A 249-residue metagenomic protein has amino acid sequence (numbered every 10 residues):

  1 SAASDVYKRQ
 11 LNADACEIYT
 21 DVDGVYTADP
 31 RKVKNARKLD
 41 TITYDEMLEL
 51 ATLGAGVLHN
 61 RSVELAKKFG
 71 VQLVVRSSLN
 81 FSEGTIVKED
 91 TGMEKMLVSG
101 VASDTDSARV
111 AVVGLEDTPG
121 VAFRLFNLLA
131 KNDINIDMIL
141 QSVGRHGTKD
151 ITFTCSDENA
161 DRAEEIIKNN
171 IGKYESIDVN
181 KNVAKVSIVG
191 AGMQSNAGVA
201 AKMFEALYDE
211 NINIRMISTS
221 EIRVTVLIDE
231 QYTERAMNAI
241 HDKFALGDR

Functional and structural regions predicted by a protein language model:
S1-Y7: Short, small-residue-biased leader/transition segments that mark boundaries at the very start of proteins
R9-N12, A51, K67, A130 (+1 more regions): Anion (oxyanion) recognition and catalysis
L11-P30, L73-S78: Glycine-rich phosphate/pyrophosphate-binding loops and their adjacent beta-strand/loop elements at enzyme active sites
G24-T43, E83, V87-A102: Flexible glycine/proline-rich, aromatic-decorated loop/lid segments
T27-R37, I42-A51, S107-A111, T148 (+1 more regions): Short beta-alpha connecting loops at secondary-structure transitions that line or flank enzyme active sites
L50-K88, E94-L97, V101-V113: A conserved active-site cap/scaffold subdomain adjacent to cofactor or substrate pockets
G84-R249: A conserved regulatory-domain signal marking ACT and ACT-like small-molecule sensing domains and adjacent regulatory
